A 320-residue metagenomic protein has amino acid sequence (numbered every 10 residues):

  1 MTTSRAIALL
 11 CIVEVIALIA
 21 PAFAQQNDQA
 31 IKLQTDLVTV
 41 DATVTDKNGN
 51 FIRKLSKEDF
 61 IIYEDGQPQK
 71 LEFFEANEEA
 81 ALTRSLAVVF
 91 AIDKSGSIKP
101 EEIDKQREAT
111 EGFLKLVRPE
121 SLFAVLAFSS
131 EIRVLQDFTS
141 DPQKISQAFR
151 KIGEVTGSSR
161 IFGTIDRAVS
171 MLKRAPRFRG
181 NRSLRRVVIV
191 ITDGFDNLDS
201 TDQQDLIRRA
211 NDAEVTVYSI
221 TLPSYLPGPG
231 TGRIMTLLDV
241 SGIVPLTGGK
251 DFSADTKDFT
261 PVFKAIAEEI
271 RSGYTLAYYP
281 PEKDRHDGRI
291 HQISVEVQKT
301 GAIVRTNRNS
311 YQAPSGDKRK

Functional and structural regions predicted by a protein language model:
M1-R5: N-terminal secretory signal peptides that target proteins for export/translocation
A6-A8, A42: Ala/Thr-enriched low-complexity intrinsically disordered regions
A8-P21: Bacterial N-terminal signal peptides
F23-K320: Scaffold/interface architecture of coatomer-like assemblies
